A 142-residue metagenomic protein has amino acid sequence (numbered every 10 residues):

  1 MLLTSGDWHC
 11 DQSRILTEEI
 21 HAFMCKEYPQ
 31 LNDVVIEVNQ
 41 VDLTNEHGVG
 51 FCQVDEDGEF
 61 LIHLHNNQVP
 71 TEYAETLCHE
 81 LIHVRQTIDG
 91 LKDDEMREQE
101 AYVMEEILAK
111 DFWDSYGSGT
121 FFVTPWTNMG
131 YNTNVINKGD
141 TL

Functional and structural regions predicted by a protein language model:
M1, K138-L142: Short intrinsically disordered terminal tails
M1-W8, V35-N45: Hydrophobic or amphipathic, alpha-helical segments that drive membrane association/targeting
D11-D33: Zn2+-dependent metallopeptidase catalytic core
Q12-L16, A74, C78, R97-E100: Hydrophobic (often cysteine-bearing) scaffold residues that line and stabilize catalytic clefts of nucleotide/cofactor
N39-L61, P70: Catalytic zinc-binding patch centered on the HExxH motif and its immediate surroundings that defines zinc-dependent
G58-L77, L91-K92: Short pre-active-site segment immediately N-terminal to the catalytic Zn-binding motif
L81-M96: Catalytic Zn2+-binding segment of zinc metalloproteases
D93-M129: Post-HExxH zinc-binding segment in Zn-dependent metallohydrolases
